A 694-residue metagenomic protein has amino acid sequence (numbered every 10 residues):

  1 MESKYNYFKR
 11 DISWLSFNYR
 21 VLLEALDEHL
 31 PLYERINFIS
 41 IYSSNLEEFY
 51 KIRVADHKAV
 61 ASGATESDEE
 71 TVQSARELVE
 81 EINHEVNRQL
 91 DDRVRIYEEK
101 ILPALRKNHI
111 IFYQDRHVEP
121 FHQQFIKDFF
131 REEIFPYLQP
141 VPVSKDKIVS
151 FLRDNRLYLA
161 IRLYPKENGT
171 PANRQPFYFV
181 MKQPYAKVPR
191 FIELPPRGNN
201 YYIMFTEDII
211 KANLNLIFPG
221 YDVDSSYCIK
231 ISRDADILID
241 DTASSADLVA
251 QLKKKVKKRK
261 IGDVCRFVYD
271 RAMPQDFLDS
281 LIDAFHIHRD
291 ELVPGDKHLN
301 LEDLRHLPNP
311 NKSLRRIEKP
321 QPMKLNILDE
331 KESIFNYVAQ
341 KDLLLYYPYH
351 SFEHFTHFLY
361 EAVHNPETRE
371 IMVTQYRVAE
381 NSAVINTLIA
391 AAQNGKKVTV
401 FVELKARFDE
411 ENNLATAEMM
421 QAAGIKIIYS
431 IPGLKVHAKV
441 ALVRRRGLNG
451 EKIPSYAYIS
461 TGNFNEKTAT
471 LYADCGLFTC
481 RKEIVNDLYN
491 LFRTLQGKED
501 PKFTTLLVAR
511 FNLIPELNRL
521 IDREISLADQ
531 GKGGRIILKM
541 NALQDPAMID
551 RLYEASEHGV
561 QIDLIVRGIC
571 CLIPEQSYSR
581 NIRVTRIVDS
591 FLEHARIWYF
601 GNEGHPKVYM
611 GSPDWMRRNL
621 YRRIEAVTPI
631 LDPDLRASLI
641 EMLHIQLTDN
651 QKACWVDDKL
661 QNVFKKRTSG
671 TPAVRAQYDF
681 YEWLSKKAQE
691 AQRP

Functional and structural regions predicted by a protein language model:
M1-I536, E554, H558, C570-P694: N-terminal localization/anchoring segments of enzymes in phospholipid and broader phosphate metabolism
M548: Polyanion-binding catalytic cores of nucleic-acid enzymes and NTP/SAM-utilizing transferases
Q561-I565: Hydrophobic alpha/beta core scaffold segments
